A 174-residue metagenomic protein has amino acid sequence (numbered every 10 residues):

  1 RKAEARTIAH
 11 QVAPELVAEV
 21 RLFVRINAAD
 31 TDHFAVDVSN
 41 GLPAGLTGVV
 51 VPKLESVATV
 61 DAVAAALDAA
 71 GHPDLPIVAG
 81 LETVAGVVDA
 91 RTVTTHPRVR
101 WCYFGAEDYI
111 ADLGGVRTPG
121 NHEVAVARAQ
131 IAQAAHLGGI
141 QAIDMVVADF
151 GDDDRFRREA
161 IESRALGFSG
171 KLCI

Functional and structural regions predicted by a protein language model:
R1-I174: Expand to "…catalyze enediolate/carbanion chemistry for C-C bond making/breaking, isomerization, decarboxylation
